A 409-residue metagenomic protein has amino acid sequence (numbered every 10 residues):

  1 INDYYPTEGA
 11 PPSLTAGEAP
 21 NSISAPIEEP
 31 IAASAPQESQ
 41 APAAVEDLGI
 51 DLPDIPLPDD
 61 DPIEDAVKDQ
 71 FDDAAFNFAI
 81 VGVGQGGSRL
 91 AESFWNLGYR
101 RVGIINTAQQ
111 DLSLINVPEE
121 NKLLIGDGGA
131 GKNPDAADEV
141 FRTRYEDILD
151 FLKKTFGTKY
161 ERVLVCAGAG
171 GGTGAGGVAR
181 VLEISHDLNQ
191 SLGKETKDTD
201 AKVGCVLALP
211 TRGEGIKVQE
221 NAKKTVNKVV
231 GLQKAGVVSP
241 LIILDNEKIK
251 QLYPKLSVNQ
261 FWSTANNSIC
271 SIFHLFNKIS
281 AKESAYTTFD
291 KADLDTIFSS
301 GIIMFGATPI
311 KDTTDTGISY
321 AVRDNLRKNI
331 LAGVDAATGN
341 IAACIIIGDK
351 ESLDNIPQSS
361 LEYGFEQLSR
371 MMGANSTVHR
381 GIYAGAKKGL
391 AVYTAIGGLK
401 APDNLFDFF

Functional and structural regions predicted by a protein language model:
I1-F409: Tubulin/FtsZ superfamily GTPase core signature
